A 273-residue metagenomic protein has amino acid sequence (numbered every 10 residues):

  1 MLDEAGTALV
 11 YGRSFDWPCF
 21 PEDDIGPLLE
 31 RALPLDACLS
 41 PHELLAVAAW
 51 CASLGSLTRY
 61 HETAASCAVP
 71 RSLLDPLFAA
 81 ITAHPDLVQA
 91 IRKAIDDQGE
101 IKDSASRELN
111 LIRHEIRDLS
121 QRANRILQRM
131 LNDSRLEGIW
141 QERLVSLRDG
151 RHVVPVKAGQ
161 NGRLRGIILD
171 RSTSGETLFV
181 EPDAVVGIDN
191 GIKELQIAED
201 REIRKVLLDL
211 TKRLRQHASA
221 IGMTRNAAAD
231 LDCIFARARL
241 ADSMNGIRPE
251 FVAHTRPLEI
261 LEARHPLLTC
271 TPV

Functional and structural regions predicted by a protein language model:
M1-E108, I112, H217-A220, T224-A238: Conserved amphipathic alpha-helical "coupling/scaffold" segments that transmit conformational changes between domains
L33-S40, E62-V69, I126-R143, A236-R248 (+1 more regions): Active-site phosphate-binding and catalytic loops of NTP-dependent enzymes
A83-G99, D189-L208: Extended, charged coiled-coil "arm/hinge" scaffolds of SMC/Rad50-like chromosome-maintenance ATPases and other large
N110-N161, L240: Extended, Lys/Arg-enriched charged tracts that mediate electrostatic binding to polyanionic substrates
E142, G150, V154-V180, V273: Gly/Lys-enriched N-terminal cap/neck module of very large, oligomeric protein machines
V154, S219, M223-V273: Conserved NTPase motor "head" modules and their coupling/switch loops across ABC/AAA+ ATPases, GTPases, and GHKL ATPases
Q196-D230: Non-transmembrane, heptad-repeat alpha-helical coiled-coil rod segments that act as dimerization/spacing scaffolds
